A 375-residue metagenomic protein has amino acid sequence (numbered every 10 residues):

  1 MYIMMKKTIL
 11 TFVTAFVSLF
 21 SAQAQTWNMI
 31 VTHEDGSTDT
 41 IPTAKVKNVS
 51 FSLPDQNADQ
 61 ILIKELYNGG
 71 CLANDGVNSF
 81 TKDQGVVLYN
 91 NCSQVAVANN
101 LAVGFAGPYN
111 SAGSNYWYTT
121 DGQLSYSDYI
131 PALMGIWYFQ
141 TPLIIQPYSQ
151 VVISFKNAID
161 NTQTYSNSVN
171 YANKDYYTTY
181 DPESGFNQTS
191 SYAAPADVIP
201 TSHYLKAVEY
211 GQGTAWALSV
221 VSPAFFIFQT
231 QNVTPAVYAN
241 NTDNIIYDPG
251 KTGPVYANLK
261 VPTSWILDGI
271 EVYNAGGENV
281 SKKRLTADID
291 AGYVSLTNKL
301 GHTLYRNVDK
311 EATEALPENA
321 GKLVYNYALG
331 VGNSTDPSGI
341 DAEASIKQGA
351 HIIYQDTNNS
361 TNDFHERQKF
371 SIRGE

Functional and structural regions predicted by a protein language model:
M1-N28: Bacterial Sec-dependent N-terminal signal peptides
T32-E34, S52-A112, P200, Y204-V255 (+1 more regions): A structural motif detector for short, solvent-exposed N-terminal "entry" segments of globular domains
T43-F51: Structured surface patches comprising rigid loops and adjacent beta-strands/short helices at the edges of well-ordered
T81-G85, A98-N100, I136, Q140-P142 (+3 more regions): Extracellular structured ligand-interaction cores
Y118-Q163: Intrinsically disordered, low-complexity Pro/Gly/Ser/Thr-rich segments with frequent PxxP/GP/PP motifs and embedded
A172-N326: Acidic, glycine-rich loop-and-strand cores that form catalytic or ligand-binding grooves in diverse globular domains
S360-E375: Short, low-complexity, Pro/Ser/Thr/Gly-rich segments in the mature regions of secreted, periplasmic
